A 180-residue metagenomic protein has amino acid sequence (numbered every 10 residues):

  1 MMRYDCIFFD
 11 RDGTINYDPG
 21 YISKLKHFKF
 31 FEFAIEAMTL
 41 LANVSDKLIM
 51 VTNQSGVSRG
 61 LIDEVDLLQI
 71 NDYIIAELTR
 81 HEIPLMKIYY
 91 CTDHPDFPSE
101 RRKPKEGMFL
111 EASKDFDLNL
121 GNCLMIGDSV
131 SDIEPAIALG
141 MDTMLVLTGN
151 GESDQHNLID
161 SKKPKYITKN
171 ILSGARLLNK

Functional and structural regions predicted by a protein language model:
M1-I49: Active-site neighborhood of HAD-like aspartate-dependent phosphohydrolases
M2-R3, V65, Q69-M86, P95-M125 (+1 more regions): Asp-based, Mg2+/Mn2+-dependent phosphohydrolase catalytic module
F8-D10, V51, I126, T168: Generic enzyme active-site microenvironment
T14, N53, V57, L61 (+2 more regions): Gly/Ser/Thr-rich helix-start
I15-D18, N53-S55, K87-Y90, L110-S113: A short alpha-helix capping/helix-coil boundary motif
P19, K24, G56-L61, H94-S99 (+1 more regions): A short acidic, helix-capping loop that chelates divalent metal ions and anchors anionic groups
A34, M38-N71, L85-F97, A136: Substrate-recognition element of Asp-dependent hydrolases with the DxDx(T/V) motif
